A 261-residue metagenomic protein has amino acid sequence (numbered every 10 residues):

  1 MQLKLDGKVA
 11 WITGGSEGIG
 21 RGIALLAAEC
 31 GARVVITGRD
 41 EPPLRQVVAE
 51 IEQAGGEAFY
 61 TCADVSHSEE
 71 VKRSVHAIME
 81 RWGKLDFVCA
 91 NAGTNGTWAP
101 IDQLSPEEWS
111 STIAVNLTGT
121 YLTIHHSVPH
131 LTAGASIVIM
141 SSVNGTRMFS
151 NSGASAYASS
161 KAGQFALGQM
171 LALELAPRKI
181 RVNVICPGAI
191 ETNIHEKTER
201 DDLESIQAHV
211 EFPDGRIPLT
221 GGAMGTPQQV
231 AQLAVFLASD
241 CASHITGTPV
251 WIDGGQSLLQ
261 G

Functional and structural regions predicted by a protein language model:
Q2, D6, N95-W98, A234-V235 (+1 more regions): Short C-terminal tail/terminal secondary-structure segment of NAD(P)H-dependent dehydrogenase/reductase domains
V9, S16-G18: Conserved glycine-rich cofactor-binding loop
A99-I101, S105-S110, P213-G215: Substrate-binding pocket helix/loop in short-chain dehydrogenase/reductase
I124-H125, Q169: A short, exposed helix-loop element centered on a Lys and neighboring polar residues
P129, L173-P177, S243: Alpha-helical segment proximal to the catalytic Tyr-Lys
V138-P177, A189-I190: Catalytic loop of short-chain dehydrogenase/reductase
V184, S205-I245, V250-G254: C-terminal helical subdomain
